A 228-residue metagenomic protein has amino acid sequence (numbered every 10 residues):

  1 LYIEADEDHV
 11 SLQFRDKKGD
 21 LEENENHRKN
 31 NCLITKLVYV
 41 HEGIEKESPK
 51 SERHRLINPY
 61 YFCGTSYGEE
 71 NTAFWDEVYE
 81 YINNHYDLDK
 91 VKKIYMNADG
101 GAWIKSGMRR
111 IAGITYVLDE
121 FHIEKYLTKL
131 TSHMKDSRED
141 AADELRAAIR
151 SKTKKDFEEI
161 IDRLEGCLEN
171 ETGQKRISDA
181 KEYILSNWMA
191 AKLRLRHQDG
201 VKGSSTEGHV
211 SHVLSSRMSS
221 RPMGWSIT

Functional and structural regions predicted by a protein language model:
L1-T228: Catalytic center-proximal scaffold of phosphoryl-transfer enzymes
